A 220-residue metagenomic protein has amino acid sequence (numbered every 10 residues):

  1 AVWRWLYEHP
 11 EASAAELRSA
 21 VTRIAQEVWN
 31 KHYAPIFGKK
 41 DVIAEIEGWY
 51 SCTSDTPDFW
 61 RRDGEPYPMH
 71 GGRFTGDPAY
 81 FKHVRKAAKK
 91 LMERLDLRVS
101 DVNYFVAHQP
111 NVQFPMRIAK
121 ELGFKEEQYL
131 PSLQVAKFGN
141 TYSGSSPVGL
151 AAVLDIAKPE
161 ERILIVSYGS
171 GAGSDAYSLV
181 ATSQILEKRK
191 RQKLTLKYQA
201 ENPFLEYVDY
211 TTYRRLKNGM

Functional and structural regions predicted by a protein language model:
A1, A15, R23-Q26, K31-F37 (+1 more regions): Active-site-proximal alpha-helical scaffold in enzymes
P10-A14: Charged, low-complexity interaction regions
R23-Q26, K31-K82, K86, I165-G171 (+1 more regions): Condensing-enzyme catalytic core mediating Claisen C-C bond formation in acyl metabolism
A87-D101: Phosphate/pyrophosphate-binding loops at sites that engage ATP/ADP/AMP, CoA/4′-phosphopantetheine, polyphosphate
S100-H108: Short glycine-rich phosphate-binding loop at a beta-alpha junction
Q109-K125, Y177-S178: Short glycine/threonine-rich loop-to-helix capping motif typified by GTGT followed within a few residues by an Asp-Pro
I118-G149, P159: A beta-strand-loop signature enriched in Asp, Gly, Thr, and Trp that corresponds to the sialidase/neuraminidase Asp-box
